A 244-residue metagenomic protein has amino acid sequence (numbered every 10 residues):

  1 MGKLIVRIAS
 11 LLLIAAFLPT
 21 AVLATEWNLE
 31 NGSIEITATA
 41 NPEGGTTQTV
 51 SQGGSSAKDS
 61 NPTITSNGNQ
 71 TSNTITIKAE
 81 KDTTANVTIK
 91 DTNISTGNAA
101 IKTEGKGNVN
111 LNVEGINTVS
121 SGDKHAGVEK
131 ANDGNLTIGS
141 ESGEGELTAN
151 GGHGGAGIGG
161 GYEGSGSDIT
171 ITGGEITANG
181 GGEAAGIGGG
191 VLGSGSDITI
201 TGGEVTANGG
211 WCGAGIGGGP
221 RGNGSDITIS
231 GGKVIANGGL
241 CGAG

Functional and structural regions predicted by a protein language model:
M1-K3: N-terminal secretory signal peptides that target proteins for export/translocation
R7-A15, P19-G244: A composition-driven surface/loop motif
